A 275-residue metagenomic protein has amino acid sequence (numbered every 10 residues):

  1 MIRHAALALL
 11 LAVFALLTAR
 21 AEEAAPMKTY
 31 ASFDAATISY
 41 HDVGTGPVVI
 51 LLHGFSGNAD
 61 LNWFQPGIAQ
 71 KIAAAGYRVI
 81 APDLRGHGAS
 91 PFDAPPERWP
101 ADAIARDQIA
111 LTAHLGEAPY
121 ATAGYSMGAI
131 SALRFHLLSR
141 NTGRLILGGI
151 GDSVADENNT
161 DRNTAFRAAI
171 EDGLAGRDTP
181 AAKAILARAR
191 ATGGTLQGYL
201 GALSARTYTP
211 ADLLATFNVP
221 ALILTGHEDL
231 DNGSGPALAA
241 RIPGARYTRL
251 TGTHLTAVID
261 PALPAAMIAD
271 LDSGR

Functional and structural regions predicted by a protein language model:
S56-I68: The serine-hydrolase catalytic nucleophile loop
I72-P91: Conserved alpha/beta-hydrolase
D102-P119: Conserved acidic catalytic loop of the alpha/beta-hydrolase fold
A118-A155: Conserved hydrolase catalytic core segment
A187-P210: Hydrophobic, aromatic-rich cap/lid helix
F217, I223-T225: Short beta-strand/loop motif that positions the catalytic acidic residue of the alpha/beta-hydrolase fold
H227-G252: Conserved loop-alpha-helix segment in the C-terminal half of the alpha/beta-hydrolase fold that carries the catalytic
L250-R275: Catalytic active-site module of serine/aspartate enzymes centered on a nucleophile-bearing elbow/loop
